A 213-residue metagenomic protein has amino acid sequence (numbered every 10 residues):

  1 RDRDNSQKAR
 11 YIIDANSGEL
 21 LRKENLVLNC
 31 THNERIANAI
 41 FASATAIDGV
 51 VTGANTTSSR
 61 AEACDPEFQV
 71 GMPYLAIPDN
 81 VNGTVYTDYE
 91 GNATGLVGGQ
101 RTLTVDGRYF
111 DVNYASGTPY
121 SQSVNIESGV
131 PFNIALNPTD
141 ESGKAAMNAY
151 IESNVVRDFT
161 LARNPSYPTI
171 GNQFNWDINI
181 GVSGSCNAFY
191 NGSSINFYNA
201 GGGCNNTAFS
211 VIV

Functional and structural regions predicted by a protein language model:
R1-I212: Zymogen propeptides/activation segments of proteases
